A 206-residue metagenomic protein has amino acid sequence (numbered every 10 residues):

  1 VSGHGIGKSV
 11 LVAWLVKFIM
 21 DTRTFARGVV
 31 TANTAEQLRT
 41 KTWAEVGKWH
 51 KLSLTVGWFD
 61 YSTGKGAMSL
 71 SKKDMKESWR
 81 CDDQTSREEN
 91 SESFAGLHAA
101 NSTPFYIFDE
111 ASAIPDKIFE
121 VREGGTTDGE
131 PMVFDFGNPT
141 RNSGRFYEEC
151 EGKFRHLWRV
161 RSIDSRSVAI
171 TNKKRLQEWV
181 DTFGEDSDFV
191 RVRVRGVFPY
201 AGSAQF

Functional and structural regions predicted by a protein language model:
V1-F206: Phosphate/NTP-binding elements of NTP-utilizing enzymes
